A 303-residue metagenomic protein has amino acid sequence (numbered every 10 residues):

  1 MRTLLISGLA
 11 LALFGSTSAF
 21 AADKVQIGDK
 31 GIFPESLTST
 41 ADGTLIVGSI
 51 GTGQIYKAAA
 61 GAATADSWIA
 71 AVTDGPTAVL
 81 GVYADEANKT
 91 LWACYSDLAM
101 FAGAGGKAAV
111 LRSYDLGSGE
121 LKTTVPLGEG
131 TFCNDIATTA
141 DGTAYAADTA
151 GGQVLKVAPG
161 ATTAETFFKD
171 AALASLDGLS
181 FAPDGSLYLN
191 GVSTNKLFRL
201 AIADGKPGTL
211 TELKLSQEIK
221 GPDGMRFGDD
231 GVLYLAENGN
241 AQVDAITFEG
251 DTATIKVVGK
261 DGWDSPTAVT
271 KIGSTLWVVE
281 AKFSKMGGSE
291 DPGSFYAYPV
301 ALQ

Functional and structural regions predicted by a protein language model:
M1-F20: Gram-negative bacterial Sec-dependent N-terminal signal peptides
A22-G28, T64-T73, E120-P126, T163-D170 (+2 more regions): A short beta-strand motif characteristic of beta-propeller blades
G28-L45, I50, T73-D97, L127-A144 (+3 more regions): Beta-rich, blade/repeat-based domains predominating in secreted/periplasmic proteins but also intracellular
I50, S96-L98, T149-G151, V192 (+2 more regions): Short loop/turn segments immediately following the C-termini of beta-strands
G53-Y56, A99-A102, L111, G152-L155 (+3 more regions): Structural signal for beta-propeller blades
A59-A63, D115-E120, A158-T162, A201-K206 (+2 more regions): Short loop/turn segments that connect beta-strands within beta-propeller blades
C94-K107, A281-F295: Short, conserved, GDST-rich strand-edge loop motifs in beta-rich repeat architectures
G105-D141: Asp-box/WD-like beta-propeller blade repeats and closely related beta-sheet repeat scaffolds
